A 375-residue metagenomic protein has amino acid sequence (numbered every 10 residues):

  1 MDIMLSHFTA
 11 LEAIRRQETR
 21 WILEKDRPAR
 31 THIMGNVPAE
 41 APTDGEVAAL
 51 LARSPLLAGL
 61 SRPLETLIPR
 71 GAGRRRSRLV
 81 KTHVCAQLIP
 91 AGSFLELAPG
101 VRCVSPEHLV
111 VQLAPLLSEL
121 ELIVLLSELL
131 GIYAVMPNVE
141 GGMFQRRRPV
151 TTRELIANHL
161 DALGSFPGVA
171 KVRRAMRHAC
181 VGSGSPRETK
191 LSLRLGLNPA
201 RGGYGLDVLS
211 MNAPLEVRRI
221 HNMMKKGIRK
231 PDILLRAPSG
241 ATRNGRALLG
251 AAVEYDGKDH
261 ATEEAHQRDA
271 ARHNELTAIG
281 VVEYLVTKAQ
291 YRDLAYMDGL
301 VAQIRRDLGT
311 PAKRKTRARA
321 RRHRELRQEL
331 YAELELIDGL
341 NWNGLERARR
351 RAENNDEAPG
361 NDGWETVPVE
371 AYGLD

Functional and structural regions predicted by a protein language model:
M1-G168, A312-D375: Short gly/ser-rich loop at a beta-strand->alpha-helix junction or flexible surface loop bordering the NTP-binding
R146-D375: Surface segments flanking catalytic/ligand-binding clefts of nucleic-acid enzymes
